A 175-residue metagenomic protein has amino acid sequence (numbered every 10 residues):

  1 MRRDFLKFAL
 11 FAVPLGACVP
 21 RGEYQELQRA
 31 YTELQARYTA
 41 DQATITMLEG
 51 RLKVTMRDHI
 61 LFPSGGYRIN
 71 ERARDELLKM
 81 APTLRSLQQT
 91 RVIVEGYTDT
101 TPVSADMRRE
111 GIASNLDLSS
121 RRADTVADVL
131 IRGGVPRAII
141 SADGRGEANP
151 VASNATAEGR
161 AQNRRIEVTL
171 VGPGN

Functional and structural regions predicted by a protein language model:
R2-F11: Sec-dependent signal peptide recognition, specifically the positively charged N-region followed immediately by
L15-A17: C-terminal motif of bacterial Sec signal peptides marking the signal peptidase cleavage site
V19-G22: Bacterial signal peptide processing site
Q25-L27, Q35-R68, R72-D75: Post-signal-peptide N-terminal segment of Sec-exported extracytoplasmic proteins
A30, E76, R122: Charged catalytic carboxylate motif
E33-A40, G65-P102, A127-I131, G174-N175: Periplasmic peptidoglycan-binding/anchoring modules of Gram-negative envelope and division proteins
Y38-Q42, E49-R51, R57, K79 (+3 more regions): Extracytoplasmic
Y67, Y97-N175: Periplasmic OmpA-like peptidoglycan-binding domain that tethers envelope proteins to the cell wall
